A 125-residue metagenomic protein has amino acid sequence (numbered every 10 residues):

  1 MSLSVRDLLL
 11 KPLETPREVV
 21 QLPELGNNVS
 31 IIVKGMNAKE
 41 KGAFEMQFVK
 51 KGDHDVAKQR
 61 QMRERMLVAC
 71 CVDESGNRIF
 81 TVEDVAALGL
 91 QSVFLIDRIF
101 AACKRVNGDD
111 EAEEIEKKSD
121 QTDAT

Functional and structural regions predicted by a protein language model:
M1-P16: Extended acidic low-complexity intrinsically disordered regions
L10, Q21-P23, Q61: Generic marker of residues within folded, mature protein domains
P16-G26: Short acidic-hydrophobic surface loop/beta-edge motif
L25-T125: Short, surface-exposed, charged amphipathic helix/loop patches that serve as local interaction elements
